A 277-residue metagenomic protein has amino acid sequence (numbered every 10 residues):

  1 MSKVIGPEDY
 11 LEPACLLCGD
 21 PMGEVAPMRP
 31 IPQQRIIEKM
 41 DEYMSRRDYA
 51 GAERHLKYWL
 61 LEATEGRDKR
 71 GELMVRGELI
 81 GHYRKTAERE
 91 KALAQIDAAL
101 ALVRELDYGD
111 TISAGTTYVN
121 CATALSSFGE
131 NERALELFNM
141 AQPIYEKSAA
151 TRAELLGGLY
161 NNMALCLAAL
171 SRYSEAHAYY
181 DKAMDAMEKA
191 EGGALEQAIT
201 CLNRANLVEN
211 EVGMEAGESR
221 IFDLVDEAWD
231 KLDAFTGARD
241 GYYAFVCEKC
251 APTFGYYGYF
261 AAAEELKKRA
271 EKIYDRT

Functional and structural regions predicted by a protein language model:
A26-P27, E65-D68, E105-G109, K147-T151 (+3 more regions): Short coil/turn linkers that connect adjacent helices within long alpha-helical scaffolds, especially alpha-solenoid
P32, A52, E65, E72 (+8 more regions): Residues that mark the junctions of alpha-helical repeat units in TPR/alpha-solenoid scaffolds
Q33-E65, G81, K85: Alpha-helical segment of the N-proximal tetratricopeptide repeat
I37-S45, G71-K85, I112-S127, E154-A169 (+2 more regions): Conserved alpha-helical positions within TPR/SEL1-like repeat arrays
Y49, K69, R89, N131 (+3 more regions): TPR-repeat structural position
K57-E62, A98-E105, M140-K147, D181-K189 (+2 more regions): Amphipathic alpha-helical segments of tetratricopeptide repeats
D107, A149, E191, A205 (+4 more regions): Short coil/turn linking the two alpha-helices of tandem helical-hairpin repeats
